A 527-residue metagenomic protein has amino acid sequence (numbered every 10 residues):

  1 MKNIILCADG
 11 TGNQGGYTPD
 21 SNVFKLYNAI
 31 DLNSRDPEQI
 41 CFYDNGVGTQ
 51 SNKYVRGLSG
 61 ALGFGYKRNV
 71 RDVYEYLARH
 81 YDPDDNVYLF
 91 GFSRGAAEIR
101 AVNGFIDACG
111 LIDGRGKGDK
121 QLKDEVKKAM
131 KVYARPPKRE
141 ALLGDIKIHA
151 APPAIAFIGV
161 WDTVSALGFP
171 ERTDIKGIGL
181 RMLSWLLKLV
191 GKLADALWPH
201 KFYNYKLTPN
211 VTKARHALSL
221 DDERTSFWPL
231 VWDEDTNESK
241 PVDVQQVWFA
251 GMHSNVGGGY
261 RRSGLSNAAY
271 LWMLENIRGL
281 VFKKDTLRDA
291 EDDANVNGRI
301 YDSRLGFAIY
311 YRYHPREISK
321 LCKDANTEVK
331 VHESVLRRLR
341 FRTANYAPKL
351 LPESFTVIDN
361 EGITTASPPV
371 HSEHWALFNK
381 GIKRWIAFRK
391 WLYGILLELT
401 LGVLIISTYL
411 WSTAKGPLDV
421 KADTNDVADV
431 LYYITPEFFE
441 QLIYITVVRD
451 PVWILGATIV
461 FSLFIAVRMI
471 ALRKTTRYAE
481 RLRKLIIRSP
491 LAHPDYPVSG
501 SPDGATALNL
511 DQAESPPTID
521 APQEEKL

Functional and structural regions predicted by a protein language model:
M1-L527: Active-site- or binding-pocket-proximal scaffold segments within functional domains
